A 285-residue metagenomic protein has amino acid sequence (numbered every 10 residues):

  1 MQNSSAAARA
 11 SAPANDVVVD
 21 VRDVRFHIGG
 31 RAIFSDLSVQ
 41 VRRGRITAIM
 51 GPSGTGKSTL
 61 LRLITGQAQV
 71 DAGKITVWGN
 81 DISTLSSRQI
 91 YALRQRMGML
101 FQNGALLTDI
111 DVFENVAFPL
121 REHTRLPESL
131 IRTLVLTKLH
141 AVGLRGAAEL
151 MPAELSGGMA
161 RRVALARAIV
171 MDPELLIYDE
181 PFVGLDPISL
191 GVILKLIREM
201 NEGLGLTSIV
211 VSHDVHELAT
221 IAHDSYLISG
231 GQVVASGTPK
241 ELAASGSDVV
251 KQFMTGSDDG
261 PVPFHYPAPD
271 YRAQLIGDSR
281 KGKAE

Functional and structural regions predicted by a protein language model:
T65: Helix-to-loop junction immediately C-terminal to a conserved catalytic motif
D81, E128-G146: Conserved ABC ATPase "signature" region
M151-L155, M159: Conserved ABC ATPase signature
D172: Conserved catalytic motifs of ABC-family nucleotide-binding domains
L176-D179: Catalytic Walker B motif of ABC-type/P-loop ATPase nucleotide-binding domains
T255-E285: ABC ATPase nucleotide-binding domains
